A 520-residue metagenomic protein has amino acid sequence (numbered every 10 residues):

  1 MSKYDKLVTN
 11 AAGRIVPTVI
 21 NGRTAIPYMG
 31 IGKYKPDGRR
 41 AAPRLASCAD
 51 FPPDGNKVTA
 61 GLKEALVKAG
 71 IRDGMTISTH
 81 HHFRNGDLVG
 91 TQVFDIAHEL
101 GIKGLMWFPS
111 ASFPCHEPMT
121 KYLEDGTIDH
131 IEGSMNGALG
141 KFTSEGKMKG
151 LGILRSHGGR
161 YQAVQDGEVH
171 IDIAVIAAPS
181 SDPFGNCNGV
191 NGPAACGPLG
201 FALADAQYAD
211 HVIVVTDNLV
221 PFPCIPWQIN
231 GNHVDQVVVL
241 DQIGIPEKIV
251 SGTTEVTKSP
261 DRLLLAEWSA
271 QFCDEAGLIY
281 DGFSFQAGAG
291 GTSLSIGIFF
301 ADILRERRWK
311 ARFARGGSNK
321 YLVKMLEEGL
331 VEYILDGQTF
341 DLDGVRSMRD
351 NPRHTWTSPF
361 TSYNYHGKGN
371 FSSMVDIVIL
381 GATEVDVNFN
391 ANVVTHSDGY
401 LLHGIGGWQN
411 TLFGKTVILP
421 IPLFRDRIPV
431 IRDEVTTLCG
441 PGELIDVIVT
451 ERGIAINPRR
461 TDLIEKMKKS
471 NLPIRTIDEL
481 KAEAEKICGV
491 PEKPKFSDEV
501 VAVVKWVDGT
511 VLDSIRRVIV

Functional and structural regions predicted by a protein language model:
S2-V520: Conserved alpha/beta enzyme-core scaffold
